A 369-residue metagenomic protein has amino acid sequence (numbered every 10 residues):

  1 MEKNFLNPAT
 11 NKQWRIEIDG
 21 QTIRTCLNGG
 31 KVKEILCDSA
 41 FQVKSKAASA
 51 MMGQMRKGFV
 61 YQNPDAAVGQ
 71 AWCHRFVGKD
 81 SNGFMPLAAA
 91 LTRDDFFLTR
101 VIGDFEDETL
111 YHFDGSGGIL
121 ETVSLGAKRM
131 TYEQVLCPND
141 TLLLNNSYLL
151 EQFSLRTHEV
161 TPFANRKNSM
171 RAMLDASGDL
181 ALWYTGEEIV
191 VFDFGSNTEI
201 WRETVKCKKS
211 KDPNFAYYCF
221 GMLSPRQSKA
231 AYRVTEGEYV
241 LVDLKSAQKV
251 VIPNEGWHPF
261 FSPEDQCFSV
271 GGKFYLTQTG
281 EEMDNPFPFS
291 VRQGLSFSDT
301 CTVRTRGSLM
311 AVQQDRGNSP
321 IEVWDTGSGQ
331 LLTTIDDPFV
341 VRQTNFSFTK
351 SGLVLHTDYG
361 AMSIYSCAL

Functional and structural regions predicted by a protein language model:
M1-F5, Q21, Q266: Short, hydrophobic/aromatic-rich segments at coil-to-beta transitions
A9-E34: Short aromatic-glycine-(Arg/Gly/Cys) micro-motifs in beta-strand/loop hairpins
S39-M55: A short, charged, amphipathic alpha-helix used as a generic interaction element across diverse proteins
G58, Q62-I102, E106: Intrinsically disordered, low-complexity acidic/Ser/Thr/Pro-rich linker and tail segments in large eukaryotic scaffolds
Q70-K79, E108-L125, Y148-N165, I189-K211 (+4 more regions): Surface-exposed loop/turn elements that mediate protein-protein interactions on large endomembrane-trafficking
N82-R93, A127-N139, A164-D179, V205-R226 (+4 more regions): Repeated scaffold domains used in trafficking and secretory/extracellular systems, primarily beta-propellers
D94-G103, D140-N146, D179-Y184, S228-R233 (+4 more regions): Short beta-strand elements that form the blades of beta-propeller/WD-repeat-like and other beta-sheet-rich scaffold
V340-L369: Blade-level signature of beta-propeller repeat domains, shared across WD40, Kelch, NHL, RCC1 and BNR/Asp-box propellers
